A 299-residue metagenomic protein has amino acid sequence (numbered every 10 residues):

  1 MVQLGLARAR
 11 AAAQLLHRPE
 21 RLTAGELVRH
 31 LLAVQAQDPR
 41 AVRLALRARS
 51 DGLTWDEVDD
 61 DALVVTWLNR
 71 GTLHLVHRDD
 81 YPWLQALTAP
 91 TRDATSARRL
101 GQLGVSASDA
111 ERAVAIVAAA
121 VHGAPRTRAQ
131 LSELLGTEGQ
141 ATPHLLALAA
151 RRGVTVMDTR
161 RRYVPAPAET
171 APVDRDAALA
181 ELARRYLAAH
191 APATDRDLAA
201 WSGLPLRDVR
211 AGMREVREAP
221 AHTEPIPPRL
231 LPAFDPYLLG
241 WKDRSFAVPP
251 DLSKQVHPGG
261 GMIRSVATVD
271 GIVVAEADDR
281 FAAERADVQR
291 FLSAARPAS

Functional and structural regions predicted by a protein language model:
M1-A129, E133-L134: Phosphate-backbone binding and catalysis cores of DNA-processing enzymes
V58-D59, A150, T268, I272: Alpha-helix C-terminal capping/helix-coil junction sites
D59-L68, L73, R151-R160, R214-A219: A short, conserved structural fragment
L84-R98, A168-R185, A189, P228 (+1 more regions): Short, amphipathic alpha-helical interaction segments positioned at domain boundaries
G139-V209: Loop-centered beta-sheet repeat module
T155, G240-D243, V269: C-terminal accessory/binding modules appended to enzymatic or scaffolding proteins
R214-L252: Non-catalytic regulatory appendages
P250, Q255-S299: Glycine-rich, small/acidic residue-mixed loop/short-helix segments
